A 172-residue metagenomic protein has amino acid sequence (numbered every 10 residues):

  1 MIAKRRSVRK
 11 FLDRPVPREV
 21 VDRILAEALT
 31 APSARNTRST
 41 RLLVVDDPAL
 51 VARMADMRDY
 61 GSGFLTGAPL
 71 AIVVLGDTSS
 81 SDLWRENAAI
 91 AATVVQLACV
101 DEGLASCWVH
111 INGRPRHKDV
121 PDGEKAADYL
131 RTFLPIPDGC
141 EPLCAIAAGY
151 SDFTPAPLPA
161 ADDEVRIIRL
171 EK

Functional and structural regions predicted by a protein language model:
M1-K172: Acidic, surface-exposed loops and disordered segments
